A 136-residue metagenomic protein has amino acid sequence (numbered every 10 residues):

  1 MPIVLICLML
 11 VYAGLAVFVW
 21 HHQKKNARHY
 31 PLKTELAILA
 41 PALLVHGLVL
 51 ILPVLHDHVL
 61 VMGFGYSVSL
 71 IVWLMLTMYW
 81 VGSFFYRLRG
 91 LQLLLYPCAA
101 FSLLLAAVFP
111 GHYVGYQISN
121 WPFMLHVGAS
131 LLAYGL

Functional and structural regions predicted by a protein language model:
M1-A13, L132-Y134: Hydrophobic transmembrane alpha-helical segments in integral membrane proteins
A13-Q23, L44-L55, G128-A129: Membrane-embedded alpha-helical segments in integral membrane proteins
V17-A37: Membrane-interface helix-loop junction between the first two transmembrane segments
Q23-R28, V54-H58, R87-L88, G111-G115: Transmembrane helix-loop junctions in multipass membrane proteins, especially transporters and channels
Y30-L39, G65-Y66, R89-A100: Cytoplasmic-side transmembrane-helix entry/capping segments in multi-pass membrane proteins
I38-V54, S102-V108: A generic, lipid-embedded transmembrane alpha helix
V45-L94: Membrane-interface helix-loop-helix modules in multi-pass inner-membrane proteins
F85-Y134: Hydrophobic alpha-helical segments and helix pairs
